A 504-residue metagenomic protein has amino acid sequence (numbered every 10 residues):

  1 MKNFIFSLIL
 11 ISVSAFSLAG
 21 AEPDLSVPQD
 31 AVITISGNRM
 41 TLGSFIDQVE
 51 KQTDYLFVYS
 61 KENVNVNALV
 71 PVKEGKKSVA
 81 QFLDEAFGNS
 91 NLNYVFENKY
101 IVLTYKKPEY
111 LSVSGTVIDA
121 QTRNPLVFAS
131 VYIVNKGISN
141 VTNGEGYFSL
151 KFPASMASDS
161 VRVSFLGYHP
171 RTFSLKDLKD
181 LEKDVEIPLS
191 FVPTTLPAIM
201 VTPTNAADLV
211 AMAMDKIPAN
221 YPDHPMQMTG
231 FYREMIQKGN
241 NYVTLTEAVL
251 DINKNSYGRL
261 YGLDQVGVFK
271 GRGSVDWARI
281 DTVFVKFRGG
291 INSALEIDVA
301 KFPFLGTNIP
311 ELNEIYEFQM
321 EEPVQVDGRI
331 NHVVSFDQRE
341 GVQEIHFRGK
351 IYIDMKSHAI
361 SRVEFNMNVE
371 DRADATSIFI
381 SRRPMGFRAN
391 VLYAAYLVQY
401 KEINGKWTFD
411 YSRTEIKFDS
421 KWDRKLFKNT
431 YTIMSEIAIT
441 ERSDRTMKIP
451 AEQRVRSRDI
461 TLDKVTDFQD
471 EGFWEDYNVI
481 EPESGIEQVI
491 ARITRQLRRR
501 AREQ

Functional and structural regions predicted by a protein language model:
M1-I33, V49, V131, L196 (+1 more regions): Bacterial Sec-dependent N-terminal signal peptides
F4-I5, E22, T172, D180-I315 (+3 more regions): Surface-exposed, low-complexity/disordered segments and acidic/polar micro-motifs at processing/linker regions
L18-Y110, S139-V141: N-terminal export/assembly leaders
F87-L92, S160-F173: A short, solvent-exposed loop/turn motif at the edges and junctions of modular extracellular/periplasmic domains
S114-V127: Structural motif
R123, S149-S158: Short Pro-Gly-centered beta-turn/loop motif in secreted/extracellular proteins
K136-L150: Short, acidic Ser/Thr/Gly-rich low-complexity loop/linker segments typical of extracellular and cell-surface proteins
F304-D354, A359-N366, W407: Extended beta-strand-rich segments in extracellular/periplasmic secretory proteins, especially within noncatalytic
